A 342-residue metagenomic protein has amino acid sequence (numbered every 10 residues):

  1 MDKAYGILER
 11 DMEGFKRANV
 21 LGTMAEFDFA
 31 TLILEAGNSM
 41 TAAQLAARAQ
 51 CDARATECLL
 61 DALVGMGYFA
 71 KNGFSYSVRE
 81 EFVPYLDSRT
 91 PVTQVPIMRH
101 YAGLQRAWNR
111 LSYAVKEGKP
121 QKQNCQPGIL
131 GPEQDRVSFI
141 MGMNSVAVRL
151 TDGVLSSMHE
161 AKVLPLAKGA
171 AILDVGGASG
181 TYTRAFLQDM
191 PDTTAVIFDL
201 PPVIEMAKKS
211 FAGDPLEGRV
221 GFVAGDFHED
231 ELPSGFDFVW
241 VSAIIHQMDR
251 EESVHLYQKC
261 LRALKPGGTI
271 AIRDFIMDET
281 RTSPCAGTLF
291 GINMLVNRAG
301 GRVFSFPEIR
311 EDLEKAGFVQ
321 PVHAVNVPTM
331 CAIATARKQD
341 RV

Functional and structural regions predicted by a protein language model:
M1-G65, K71, L164-L166, V175-V342: Alpha-helical subdomain
E9-L34, R48, R54-A170: Conserved Class I S-adenosyl-L-methionine-dependent methyltransferase catalytic core
